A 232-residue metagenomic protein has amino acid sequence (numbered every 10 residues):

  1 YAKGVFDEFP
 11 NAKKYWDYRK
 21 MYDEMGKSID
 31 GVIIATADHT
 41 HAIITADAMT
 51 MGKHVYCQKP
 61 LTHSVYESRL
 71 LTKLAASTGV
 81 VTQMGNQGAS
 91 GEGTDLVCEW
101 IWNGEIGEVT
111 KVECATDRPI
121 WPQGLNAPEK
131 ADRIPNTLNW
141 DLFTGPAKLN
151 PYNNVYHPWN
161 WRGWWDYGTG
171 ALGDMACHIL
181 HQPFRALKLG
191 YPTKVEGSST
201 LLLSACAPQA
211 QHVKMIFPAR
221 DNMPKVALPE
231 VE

Functional and structural regions predicted by a protein language model:
Y1-C57, T62, Y66-V81: N-terminal glycine-/serine-/threonine-rich beta1-alpha1-beta2 phosphate-ribose binding loop of Rossmann-like
A2-G4, W121-Q123, P151-N153: Short, solvent-exposed loop/turn elements at domain surfaces
K13, I33, T110-E113, T144 (+1 more regions): Residues embedded in well-ordered beta-strands within globular domains across many folds
A42, A46, R69, G91-D95 (+1 more regions): A structural signal for well-ordered alpha-helical segments within the folded catalytic domains of diverse enzymes
H54-Y56, L61-L142: A contiguous active-site-proximal alpha/beta segment in oxidoreductase catalytic domains
D141-L228: Rossmann-like dinucleotide-binding domain that binds NAD(P)(H)
